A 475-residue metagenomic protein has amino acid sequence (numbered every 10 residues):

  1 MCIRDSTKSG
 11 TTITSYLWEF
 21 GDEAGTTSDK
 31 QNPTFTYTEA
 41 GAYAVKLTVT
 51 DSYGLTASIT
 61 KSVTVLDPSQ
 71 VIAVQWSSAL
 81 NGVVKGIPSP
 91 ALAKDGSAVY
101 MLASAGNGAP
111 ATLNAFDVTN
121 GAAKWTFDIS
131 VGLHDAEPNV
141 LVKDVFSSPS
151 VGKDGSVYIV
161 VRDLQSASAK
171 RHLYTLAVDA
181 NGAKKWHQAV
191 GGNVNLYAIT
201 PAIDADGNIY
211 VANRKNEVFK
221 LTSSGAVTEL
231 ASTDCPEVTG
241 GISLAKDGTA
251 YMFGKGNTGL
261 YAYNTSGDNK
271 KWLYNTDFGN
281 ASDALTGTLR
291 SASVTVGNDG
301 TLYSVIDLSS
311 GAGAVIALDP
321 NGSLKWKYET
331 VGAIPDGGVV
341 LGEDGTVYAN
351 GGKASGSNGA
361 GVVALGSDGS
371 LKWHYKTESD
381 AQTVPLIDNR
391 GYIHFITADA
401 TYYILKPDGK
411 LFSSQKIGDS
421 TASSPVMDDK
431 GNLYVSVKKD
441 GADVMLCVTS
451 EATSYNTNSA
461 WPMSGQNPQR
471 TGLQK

Functional and structural regions predicted by a protein language model:
M1-S6: Conserved small/polar residues in nucleotide/adenosyl-binding loops
T7-T12, N107: Short glycine/proline-centered coil/turn motifs in the loop regions of extracellular beta-sandwich domains
I13-F35: Surface-exposed, flexible coil segments in extracellular/virion-facing regions
E39-Y43: Short tyrosine-centred short linear motifs in exposed loops/low-complexity segments
T50-L55: Short, solvent-exposed loop/turn segments at the edges of extracellular beta-sandwich modules
I59-V65: C-terminal edge beta-strand
L66-K475: Flexible "stalk/tail and boundary" regions
